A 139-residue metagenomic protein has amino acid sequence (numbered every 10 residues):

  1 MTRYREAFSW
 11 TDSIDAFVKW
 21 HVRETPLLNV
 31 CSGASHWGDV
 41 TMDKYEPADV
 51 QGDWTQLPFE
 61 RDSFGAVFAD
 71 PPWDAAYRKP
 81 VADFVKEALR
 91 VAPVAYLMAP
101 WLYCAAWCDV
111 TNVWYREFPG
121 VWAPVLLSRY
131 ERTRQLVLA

Functional and structural regions predicted by a protein language model:
M1-A139: Class I S-adenosyl-L-methionine-dependent methyltransferase catalytic core
